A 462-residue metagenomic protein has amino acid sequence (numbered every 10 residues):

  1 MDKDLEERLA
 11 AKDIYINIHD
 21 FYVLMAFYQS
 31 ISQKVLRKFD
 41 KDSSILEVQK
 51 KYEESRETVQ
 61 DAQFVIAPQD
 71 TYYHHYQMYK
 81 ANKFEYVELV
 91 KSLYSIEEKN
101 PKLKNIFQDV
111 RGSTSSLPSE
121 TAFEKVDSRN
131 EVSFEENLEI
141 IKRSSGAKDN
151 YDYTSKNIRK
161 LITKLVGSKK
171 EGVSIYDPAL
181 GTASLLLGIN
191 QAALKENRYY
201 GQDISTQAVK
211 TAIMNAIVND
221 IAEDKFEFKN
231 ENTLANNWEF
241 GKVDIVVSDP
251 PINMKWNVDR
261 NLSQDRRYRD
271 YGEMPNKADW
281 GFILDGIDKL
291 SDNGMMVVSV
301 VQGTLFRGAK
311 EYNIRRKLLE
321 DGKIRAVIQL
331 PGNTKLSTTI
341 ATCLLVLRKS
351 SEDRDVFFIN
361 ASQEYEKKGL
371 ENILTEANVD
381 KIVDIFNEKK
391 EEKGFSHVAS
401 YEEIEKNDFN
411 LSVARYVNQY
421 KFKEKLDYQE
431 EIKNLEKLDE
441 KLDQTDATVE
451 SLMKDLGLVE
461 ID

Functional and structural regions predicted by a protein language model:
M1-K50, D455, D462: Non-catalytic accessory regions of SAM-dependent methyltransferases
D4, V132-N137, N157, L161 (+1 more regions): Generic alpha-helical secondary structure signal
D13, S43-E57, L180, E231 (+3 more regions): Single, functionally critical "micro-switch" positions that shape active/binding sites and transmembrane helices
H19, T154-N157, A278, I340: A generic structural signal for residues located within well-ordered alpha-helices of large catalytic or ligand-binding
V23, S30-A147: Long recognition/docking surfaces used for binding and targeting
G146-S248, N253-K255, R269, V301-Q302 (+2 more regions): Conserved S-adenosyl-L-methionine
F240, D244-D462: A conserved structural/catalytic subdomain of Rossmann-like adenosyl-cofactor enzymes
